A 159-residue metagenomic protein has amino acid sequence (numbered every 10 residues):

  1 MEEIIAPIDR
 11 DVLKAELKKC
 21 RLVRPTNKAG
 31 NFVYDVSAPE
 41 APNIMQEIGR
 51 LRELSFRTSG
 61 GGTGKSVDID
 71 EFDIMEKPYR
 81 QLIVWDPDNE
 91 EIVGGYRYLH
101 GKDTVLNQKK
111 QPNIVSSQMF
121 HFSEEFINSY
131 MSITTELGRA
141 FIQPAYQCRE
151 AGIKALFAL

Functional and structural regions predicted by a protein language model:
M1-A29: Short acidic N-proximal helix/loop "leader" segments that mark the beginning of a domain or an inter-domain linker
E3, P7-R10, A38-G49, R149 (+1 more regions): Generic detection of long, well-ordered alpha-helical segments
K19-D70, R80-R97: Short amphipathic alpha-helix that is part of the acyltransferase structural core
R24, D73-M75, N128: Sterically constrained small-residue positions within well-ordered secondary structures of folded domains
E53, D103-L159: Acyl-donor binding region in acyl/amide transferases
G61-I69, M75-Y79, Q111-E125: Short acidic (Asp/Glu) patches
E76-Y79, I92-V93, M131-S132, E136: Short, well-ordered loop/turn elements at secondary-structure boundaries
Y98-K102: Acetyl-CoA-dependent GNAT
